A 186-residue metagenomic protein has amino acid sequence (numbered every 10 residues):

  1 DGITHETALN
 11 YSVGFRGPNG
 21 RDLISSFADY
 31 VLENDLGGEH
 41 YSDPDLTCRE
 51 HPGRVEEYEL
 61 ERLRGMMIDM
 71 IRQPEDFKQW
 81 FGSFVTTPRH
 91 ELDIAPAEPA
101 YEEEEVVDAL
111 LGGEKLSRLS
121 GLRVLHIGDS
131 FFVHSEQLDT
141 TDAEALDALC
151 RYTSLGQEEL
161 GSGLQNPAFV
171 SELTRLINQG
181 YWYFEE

Functional and structural regions predicted by a protein language model:
D1-D76: A conserved active-site cap/scaffold subdomain adjacent to cofactor or substrate pockets
L23-S26, R62, E144-A145, A168 (+1 more regions): Exposed alpha-helical structural elements
H40-L46, F77-T86, G161-G163: Short glycine-rich, low-complexity/disordered patches
E56, E102-E103, G156: Helix N-terminus capping/helix-initiation residues
D69-C150, T174, E185-E186: Acidic, low-complexity/disordered tracts enriched in E/D and polar residues
E144-Q165: Short acidic, hydrophobic short linear motifs in intrinsically disordered regions
G163-N178: Short amphipathic alpha-helical interaction segments
